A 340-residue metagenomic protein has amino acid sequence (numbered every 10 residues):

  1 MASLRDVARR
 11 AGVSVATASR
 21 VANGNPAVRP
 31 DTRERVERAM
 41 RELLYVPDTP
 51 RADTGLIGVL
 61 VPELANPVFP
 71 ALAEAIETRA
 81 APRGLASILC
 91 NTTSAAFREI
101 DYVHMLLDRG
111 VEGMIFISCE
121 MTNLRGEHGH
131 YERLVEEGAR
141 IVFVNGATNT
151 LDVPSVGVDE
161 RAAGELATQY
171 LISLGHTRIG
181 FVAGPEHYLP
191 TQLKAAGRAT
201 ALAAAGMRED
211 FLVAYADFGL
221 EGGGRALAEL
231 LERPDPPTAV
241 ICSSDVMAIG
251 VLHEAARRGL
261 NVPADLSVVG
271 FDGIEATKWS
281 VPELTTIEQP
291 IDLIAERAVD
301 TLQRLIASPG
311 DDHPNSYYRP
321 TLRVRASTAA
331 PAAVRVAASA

Functional and structural regions predicted by a protein language model:
M1, M40-E74, R83, T93-S94 (+1 more regions): N-terminal helix-turn-helix/winged-helix DNA-binding helices and compositionally similar short basic alpha-helical
M1-T54, R335-A340: N-terminal helix-turn-helix DNA-binding module of bacterial transcription factors
L4, A228, E232-A340: Flexible loop/turn connectors
D31, V61-A71, L89-R98, E120-L124 (+8 more regions): Hinge/beta->alpha junction and helix N-cap segments in small-molecule ligand-binding domains
R98-V111, G223-D235: Short, well-structured alpha-helical segments in soluble
I100-V111, I115-A162: Short beta-strand-centered segments that line the small-molecule binding cleft or hinge of alpha/beta clamshell
T177-R178, E209-L212, V262-S267: Short acidic capping loops at alpha-helix termini that bridge into adjacent secondary structure
